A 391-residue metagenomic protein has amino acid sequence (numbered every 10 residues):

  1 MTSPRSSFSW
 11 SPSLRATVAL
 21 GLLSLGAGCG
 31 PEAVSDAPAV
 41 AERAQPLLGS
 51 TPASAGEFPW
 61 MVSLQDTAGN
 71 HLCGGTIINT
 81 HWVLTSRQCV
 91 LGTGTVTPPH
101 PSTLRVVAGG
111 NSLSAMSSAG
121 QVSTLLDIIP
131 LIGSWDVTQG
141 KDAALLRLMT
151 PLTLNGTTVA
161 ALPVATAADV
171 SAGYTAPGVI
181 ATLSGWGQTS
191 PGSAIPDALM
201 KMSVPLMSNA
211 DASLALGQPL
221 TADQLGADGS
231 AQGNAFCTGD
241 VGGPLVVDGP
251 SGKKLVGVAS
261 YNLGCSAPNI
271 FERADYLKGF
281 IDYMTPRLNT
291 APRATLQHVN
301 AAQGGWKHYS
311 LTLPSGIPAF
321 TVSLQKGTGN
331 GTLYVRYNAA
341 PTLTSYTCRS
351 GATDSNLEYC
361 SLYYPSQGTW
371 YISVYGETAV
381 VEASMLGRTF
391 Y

Functional and structural regions predicted by a protein language model:
A27-C29: N-terminal Sec signal peptide cleavage junction
P59-T80, T138-Q139: A conserved glycine-rich beta-strand in the N-terminal activation segment of trypsin-fold
L64-Q65, V83-S86, L91-V137, T157 (+2 more regions): Conserved H-D interstitial segment of serine endopeptidase catalytic domains
A68-G69, Q88-L91, G109-S114, L148-L154 (+9 more regions): Acidic glycine-/aspartate-rich tracts in secreted/extracellular proteins
L72, T76-L91, P98-R105, D197-L214 (+1 more regions): C-terminal subregion of chymotrypsin/trypsin-like serine protease catalytic domains
S112, S123, G140-Q232, A274-D275 (+1 more regions): Chymotrypsin/trypsin-fold serine protease catalytic domain
T290-H308, L324-Q367, Y375-Y391: Surface-exposed beta-strand/loop patches in noncatalytic accessory domains and peripheral targeting/linker segments
L313-T321, Q367: Extended extracellular/luminal ectodomain segments enriched in beta-structured repeat modules
